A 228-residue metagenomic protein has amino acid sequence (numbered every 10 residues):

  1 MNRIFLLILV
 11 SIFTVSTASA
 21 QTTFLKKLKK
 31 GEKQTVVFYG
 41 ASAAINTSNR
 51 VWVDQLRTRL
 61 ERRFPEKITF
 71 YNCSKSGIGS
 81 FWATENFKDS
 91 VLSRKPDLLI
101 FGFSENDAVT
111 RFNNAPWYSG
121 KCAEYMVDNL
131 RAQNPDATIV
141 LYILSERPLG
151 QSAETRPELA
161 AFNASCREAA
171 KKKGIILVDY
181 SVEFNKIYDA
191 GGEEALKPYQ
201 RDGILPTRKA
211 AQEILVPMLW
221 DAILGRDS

Functional and structural regions predicted by a protein language model:
I4-F13: Sec-dependent N-terminal signal peptides
S19-S74, N86-K95: Serine-esterase "nucleophile elbow" of acetyl-processing enzymes
T23, Q55, N86, Y118 (+3 more regions): Alpha-helical elements of Rossmann-like donor-binding domains used by nucleotide-donor carbohydrate transfer enzymes
T35-V37, E66-R94, L98-F101, E105-I139 (+2 more regions): Internal alpha/beta domain cores that form substrate/cofactor-binding pockets in large enzymes and binding proteins
S42-N46, S76-G77, V109-P116, S152-T155 (+1 more regions): Second-shell loop/turn segments in exported
Q55-R63, S90, Y125, N129-Q133 (+3 more regions): Alpha-helical structural signal in soluble globular domains
L144-S228: Catalytic His-Asp segment of secreted/periplasmic serine-dependent ester chemistry enzymes
